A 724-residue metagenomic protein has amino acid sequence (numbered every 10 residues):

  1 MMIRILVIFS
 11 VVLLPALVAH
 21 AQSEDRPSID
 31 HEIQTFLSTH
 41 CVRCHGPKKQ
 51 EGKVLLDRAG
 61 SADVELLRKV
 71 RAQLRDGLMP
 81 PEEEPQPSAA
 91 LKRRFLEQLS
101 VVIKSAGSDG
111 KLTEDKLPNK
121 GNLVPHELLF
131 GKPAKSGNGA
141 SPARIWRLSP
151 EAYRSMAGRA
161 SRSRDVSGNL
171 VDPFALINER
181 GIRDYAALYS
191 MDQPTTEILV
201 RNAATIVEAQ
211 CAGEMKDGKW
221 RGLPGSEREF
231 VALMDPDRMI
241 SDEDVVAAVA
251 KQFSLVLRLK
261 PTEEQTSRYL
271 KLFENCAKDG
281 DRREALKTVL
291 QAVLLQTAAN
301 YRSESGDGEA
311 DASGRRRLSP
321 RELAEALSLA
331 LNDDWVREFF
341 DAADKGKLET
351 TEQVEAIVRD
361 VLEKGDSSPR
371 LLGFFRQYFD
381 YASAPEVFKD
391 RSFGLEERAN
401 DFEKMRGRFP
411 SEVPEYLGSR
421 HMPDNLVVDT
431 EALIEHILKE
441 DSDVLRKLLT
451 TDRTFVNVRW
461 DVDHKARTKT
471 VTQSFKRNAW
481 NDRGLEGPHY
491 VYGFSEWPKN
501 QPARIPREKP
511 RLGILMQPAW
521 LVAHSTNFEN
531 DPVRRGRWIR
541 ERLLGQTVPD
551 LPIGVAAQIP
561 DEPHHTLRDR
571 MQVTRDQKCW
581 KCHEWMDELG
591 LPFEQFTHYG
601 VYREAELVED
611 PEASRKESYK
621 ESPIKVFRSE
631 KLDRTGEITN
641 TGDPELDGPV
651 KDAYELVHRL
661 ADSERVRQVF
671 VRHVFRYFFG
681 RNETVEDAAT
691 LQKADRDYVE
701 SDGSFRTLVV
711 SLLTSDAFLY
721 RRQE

Functional and structural regions predicted by a protein language model:
M1-I3: N-terminal secretory signal peptides that target proteins for export/translocation
I5-A16: Bacterial N-terminal signal peptides
H20-F230, L255, L259-K271, N275 (+12 more regions): Aromatic- and Gly/Pro-enriched helix-to-coil junctions and flexible linker segments
A21-R93, R504-A653, V657-A661, R667 (+2 more regions): Sequence context surrounding c-type heme c attachment/ligation sites in exported
P27, H31, Q86-A90, M239-A247 (+17 more regions): Soluble non-cytosolic domains of exported or imported proteins
Q98, L112, L123-D244, Q252 (+8 more regions): Extended surface/linker regions that mediate inter-domain or inter-protein docking in multi-component redox
M234-M239, V256, F273, D307-G314 (+11 more regions): Active-site-adjacent structural elements in folded domains
G306-A312, R391-G394, H464, Q595-G600 (+1 more regions): Short secondary-structure boundary/capping segments
